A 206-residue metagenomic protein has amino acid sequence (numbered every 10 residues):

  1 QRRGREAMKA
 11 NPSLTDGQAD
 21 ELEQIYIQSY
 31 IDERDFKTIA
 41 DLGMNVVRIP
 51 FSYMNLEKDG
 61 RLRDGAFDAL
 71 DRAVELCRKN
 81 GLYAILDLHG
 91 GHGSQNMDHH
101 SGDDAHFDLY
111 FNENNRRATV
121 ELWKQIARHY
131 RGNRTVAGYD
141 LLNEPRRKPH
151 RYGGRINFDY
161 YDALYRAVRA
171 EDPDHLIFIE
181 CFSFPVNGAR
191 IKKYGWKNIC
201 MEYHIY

Functional and structural regions predicted by a protein language model:
Q1-Q28: Glycan-binding loop/region signatures in secreted carbohydrate-active enzymes
R2-A7, N96-D98, G154-Y161: Short low-complexity stretches enriched in small and charged residues
Q18-V47, E57, R61-G138, Y160-R169: An active-site-proximal structural segment forming one wall of the substrate-binding cleft that immediately precedes
Y53-E57, H92, P145, P185: Feature marks short, surface-exposed loop/turn motifs that line or immediately flank catalytic pockets and channel
L56-R61, K148-Y152: A generic structural signal for short coil/turn motifs at secondary-structure boundaries
V120-K124, R128-G138, L142-Y206: Extracellular glycoside hydrolase catalytic/binding regions
